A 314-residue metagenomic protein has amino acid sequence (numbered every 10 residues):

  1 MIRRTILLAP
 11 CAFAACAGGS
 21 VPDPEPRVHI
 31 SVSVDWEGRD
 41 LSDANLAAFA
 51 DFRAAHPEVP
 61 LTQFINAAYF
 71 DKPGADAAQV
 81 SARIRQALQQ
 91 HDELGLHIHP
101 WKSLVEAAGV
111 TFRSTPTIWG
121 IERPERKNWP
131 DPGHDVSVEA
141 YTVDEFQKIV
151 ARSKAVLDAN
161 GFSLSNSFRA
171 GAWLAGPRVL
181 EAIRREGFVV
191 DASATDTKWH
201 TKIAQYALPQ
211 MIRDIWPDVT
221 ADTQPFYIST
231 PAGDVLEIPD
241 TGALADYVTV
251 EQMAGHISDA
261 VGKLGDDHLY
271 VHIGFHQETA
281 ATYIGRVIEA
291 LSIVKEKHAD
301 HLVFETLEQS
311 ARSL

Functional and structural regions predicted by a protein language model:
M1-C11: N-terminal secretory signal peptides and thylakoid transit peptides that target proteins across membranes
C16-G18: N-terminal Sec signal peptide cleavage junction
P24-E93, P100-S103, A159, L164-N166: Active-site beta->alpha N-cap acidic-glycine motif
E25, H56, L61, I65 (+2 more regions): C-terminal domain-boundary segment and adjacent tail
E37-N45, A67-V80, K102-E106, R169-R178 (+5 more regions): Acidic-and-aromatic substrate-binding clefts and catalytic sites of carbohydrate-active enzymes
F49-E58, G74-H97, S103, A108-E122 (+3 more regions): Acidic (Asp/Glu)-rich catalytic clusters
R53-F64, R126-G176, G262-G274: CE4/NodB-like, metal-dependent polysaccharide N-deacetylase domain that modifies extracellular/periplasmic N-acetylated
L104, R169-D267: Active-site-adjacent pocket scaffolds in enzyme catalytic domains
